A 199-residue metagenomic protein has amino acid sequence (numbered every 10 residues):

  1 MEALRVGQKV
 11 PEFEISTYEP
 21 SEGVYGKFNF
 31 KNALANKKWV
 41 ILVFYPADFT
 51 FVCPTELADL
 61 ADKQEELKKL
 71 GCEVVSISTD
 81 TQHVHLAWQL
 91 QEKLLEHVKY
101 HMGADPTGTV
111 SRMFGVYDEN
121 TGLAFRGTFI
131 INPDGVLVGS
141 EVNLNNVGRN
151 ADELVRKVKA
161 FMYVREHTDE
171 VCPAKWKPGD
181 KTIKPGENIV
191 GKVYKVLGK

Functional and structural regions predicted by a protein language model:
M1-K199: Chalcogenol-based redox active-site neighborhoods
